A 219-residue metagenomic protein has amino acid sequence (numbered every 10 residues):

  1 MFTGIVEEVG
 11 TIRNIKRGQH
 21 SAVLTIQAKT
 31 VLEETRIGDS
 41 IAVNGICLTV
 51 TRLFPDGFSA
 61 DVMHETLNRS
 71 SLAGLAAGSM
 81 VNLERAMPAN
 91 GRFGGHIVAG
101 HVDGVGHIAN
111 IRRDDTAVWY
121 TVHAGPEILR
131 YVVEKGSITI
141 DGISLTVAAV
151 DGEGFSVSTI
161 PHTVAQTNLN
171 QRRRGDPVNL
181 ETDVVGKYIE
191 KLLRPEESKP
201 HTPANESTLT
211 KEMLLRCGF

Functional and structural regions predicted by a protein language model:
M1-F219: Conserved loop->alpha-helix
